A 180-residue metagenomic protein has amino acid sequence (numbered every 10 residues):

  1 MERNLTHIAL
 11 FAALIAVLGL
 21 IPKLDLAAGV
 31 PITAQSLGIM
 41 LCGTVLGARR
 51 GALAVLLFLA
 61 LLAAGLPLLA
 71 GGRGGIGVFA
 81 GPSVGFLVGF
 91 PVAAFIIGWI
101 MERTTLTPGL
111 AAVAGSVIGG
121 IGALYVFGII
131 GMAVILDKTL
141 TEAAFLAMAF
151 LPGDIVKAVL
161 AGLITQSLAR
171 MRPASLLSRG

Functional and structural regions predicted by a protein language model:
M1-A52: Hydrophobic transmembrane alpha-helices
R3-F11, Q35, R50-A54, G85 (+4 more regions): Alpha-helical transmembrane segments of integral membrane proteins
A9, A13, V17, I21 (+11 more regions): Generic alpha-helical transmembrane segments of integral inner-membrane proteins, especially permease/transport modules
V17, I76-L124: Short helix-perturbing small/polar motifs within transmembrane alpha-helices
G19-P31, L59-A93: Interfacial aromatic-anchored transmembrane helix boundaries in multi-pass membrane proteins
A28, G72, T105-G180: Membrane-embedded alpha-helical hairpins and interfacial helices in multi-pass inner-membrane proteins
A34-Q35, F79-A80, K138-A144: Juxtamembrane helix-entry segments on the extracytoplasmic side of multipass membrane proteins
V45-R49, I96-T104, S167-R172: Structural signal for the C-terminal ends of transmembrane alpha-helices and the immediately following loop
